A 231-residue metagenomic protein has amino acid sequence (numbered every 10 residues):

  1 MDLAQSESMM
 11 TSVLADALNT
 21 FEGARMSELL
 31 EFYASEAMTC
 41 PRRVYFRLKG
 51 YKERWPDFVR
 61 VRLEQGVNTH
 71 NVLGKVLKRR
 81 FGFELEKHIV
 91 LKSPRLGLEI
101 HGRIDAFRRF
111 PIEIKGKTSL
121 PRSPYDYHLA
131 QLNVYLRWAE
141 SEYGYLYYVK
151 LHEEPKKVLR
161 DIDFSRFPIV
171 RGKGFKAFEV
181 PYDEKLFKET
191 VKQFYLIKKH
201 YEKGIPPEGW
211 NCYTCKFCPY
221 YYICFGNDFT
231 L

Functional and structural regions predicted by a protein language model:
M1-P111, T118-L120, P124: Metal-dependent nuclease catalytic cores that hydrolyze phosphodiester bonds in DNA/RNA, characterized by
D2-Q5, S141-L231: Metal-dependent nuclease catalytic regions and adjoining charged, substrate-binding loops involved in nucleic-acid end
C40, Y135, C218: A residue-level signal for conserved active-site and pocket-lining positions in enzyme catalytic cores
N71-R79, S123-H152: Metal-dependent nuclease catalytic cores in nucleic-acid-processing enzymes, especially RNase H-like/related
E84, F107, P111-E113, Y143-Y148 (+1 more regions): A structural signal for short, well-ordered beta-strand segments and their strand-loop junctions that often border
L98, S123-Y127, Y182, L186: Short, well-structured alpha-helical patches and their helix-loop capping segments that border functional surfaces
I104, N133, K216: Residue-level detector of short, conserved catalytic/binding motifs and their immediate flanks
K115-T118, K150-L151: A short beta-strand motif that forms part of the nucleic acid-binding face of small beta-barrel RNA-binding folds
